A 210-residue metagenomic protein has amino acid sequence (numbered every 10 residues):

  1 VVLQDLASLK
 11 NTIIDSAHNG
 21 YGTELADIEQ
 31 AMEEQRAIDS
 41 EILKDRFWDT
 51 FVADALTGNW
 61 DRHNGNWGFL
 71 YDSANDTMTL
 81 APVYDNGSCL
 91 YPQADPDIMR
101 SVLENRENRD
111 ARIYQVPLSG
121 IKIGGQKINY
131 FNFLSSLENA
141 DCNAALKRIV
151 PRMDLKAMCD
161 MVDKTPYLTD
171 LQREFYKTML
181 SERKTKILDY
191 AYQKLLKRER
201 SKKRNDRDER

Functional and structural regions predicted by a protein language model:
V1-V52, L56, S73-A74, G124-I128 (+3 more regions): ATP-dependent phospho-/nucleotidyl transfer catalytic cores
E24, K197, K203: FIC/Doc superfamily catalytic core
D45, D49, G65, M78-Y84: Internal, well-ordered alpha-helical scaffold/interface segments that support domain packing or protein-protein contacts
D54, N59, N64: Catalytic-loop of the protein kinase fold
H63, G68-Y71: Conserved protein-kinase catalytic-loop segment immediately C-terminal to the catalytic Asp of the HRD motif
L70-R200, R210: C-terminal catalytic region of ATP-dependent kinase domains
N205-D208: Acidic/polar hotspots within intrinsically disordered regions
